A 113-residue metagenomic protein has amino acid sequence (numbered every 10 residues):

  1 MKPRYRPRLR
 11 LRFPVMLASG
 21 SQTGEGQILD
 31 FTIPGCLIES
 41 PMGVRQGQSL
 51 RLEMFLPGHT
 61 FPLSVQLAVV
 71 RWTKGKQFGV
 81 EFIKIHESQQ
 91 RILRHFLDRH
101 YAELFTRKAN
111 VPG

Functional and structural regions predicted by a protein language model:
M1-G113: Structured alpha-helical
